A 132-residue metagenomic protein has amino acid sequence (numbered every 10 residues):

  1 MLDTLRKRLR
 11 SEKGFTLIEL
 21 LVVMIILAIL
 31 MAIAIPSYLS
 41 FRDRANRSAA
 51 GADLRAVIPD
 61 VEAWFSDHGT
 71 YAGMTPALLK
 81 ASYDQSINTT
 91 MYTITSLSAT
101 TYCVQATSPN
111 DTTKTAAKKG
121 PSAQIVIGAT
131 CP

Functional and structural regions predicted by a protein language model:
M1-F15: N-terminal leader/signal peptides at the extreme start of proteins
R8, S37-L54: Aliphatic-rich helix starts adjacent to a transmembrane/signal segment
E12-Y38: N-terminal single-pass transmembrane signal-anchor helix
G14-T16, R47-D60, S66, V126: Extracytoplasmic/periplasmic mature domains of Sec-exported, cell-envelope-associated bacterial proteins
P59-P132: Periplasmic/extracellular, small/polar-rich flexible segments of pilin-like filament-forming proteins
